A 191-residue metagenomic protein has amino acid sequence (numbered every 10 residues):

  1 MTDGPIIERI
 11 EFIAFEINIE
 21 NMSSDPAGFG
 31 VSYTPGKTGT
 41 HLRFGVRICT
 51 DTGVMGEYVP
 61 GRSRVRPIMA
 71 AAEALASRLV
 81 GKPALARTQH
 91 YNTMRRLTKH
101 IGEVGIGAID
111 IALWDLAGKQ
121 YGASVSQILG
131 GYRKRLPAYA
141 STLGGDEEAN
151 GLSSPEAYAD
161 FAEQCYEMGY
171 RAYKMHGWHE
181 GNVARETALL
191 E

Functional and structural regions predicted by a protein language model:
T2-T52, G61: Structured beta-strand/loop patches that form or line metal/cofactor-binding pockets in enzymes
R9, C49-Y121: Metal- or metallocofactor-binding catalytic centers and their adjacent structured scaffolds across diverse enzyme
L42, D51, Q120-A123, A149 (+1 more regions): Ligand-binding pocket scaffold of soluble enzyme catalytic domains
R87, V125-I128, H176: Flexible, glycine/charged-enriched surface loops at secondary-structure junctions
V104, D110-N150: Glycine-rich, aromatic-flanked loop segments that form ligand/cofactor-binding clefts across common enzyme folds
R135-E191: Metal-dependent enolase-superfamily TIM-barrel catalytic cores that perform enediolate-based chemistry
